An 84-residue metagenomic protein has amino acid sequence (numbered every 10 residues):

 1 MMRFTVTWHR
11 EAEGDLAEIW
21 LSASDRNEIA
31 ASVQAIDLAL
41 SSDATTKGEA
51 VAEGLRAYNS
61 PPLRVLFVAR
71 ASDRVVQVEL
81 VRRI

Functional and structural regions predicted by a protein language model:
M1-P62, R70-I84: Basic, Lys/Arg-enriched alpha-helical interface segments
